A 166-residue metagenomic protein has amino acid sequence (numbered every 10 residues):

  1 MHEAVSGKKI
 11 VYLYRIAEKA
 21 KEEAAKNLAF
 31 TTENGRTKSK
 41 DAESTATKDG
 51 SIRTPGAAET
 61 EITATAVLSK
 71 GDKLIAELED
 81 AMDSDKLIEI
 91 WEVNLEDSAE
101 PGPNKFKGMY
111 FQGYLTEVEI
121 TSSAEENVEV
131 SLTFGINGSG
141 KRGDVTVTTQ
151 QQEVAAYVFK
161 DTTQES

Functional and structural regions predicted by a protein language model:
M1-V67, L115-V128: Solvent-exposed edge beta-strands and adjacent loop segments that serve as assembly or binding interfaces
A4-G7, N137-Q151: Short secondary-structure transition/capping segments
Y12, F30-T32, L78-D83, T133: Generic hydrophobic, helix-prone segments enriched in Leu/Val/Ile
N34, V93-R142: Short beta-strand and beta-hairpin "edge-sheet" elements
T37-S39, L87-E92, G135-R142, Y157-D161: Glycine-rich loops and low-complexity Gly/Arg-rich segments that provide flexible linkers or classic glycine-based
K48-F111, K141-V147: Extracellular/virion structural assembly segments
A81-L87, Y110-G113, L132-I136, Q151-A156: Short, low-complexity, polar/charged sequence segments that are solvent-exposed and flexible
D144-S166: Intrinsically disordered, low-complexity terminal/linker regions enriched in Pro/Ser/Gly and acidic residues
